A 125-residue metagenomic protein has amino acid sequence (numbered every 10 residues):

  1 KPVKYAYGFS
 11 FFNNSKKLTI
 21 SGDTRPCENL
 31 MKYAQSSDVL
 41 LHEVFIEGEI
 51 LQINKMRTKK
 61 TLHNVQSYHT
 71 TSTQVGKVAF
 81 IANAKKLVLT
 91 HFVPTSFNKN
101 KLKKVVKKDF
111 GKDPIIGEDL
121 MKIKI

Functional and structural regions predicted by a protein language model:
K1-P2: Protease-associated
Y5: Beta-rich catalytic cores
G8, N14-T19, R25-D113, E118: Cap/insert and terminal regions of metallo-dependent hydrolase folds
K122-I125: Generic detection of short hydrophobic beta-strand segments and adjacent strand-loop junctions
